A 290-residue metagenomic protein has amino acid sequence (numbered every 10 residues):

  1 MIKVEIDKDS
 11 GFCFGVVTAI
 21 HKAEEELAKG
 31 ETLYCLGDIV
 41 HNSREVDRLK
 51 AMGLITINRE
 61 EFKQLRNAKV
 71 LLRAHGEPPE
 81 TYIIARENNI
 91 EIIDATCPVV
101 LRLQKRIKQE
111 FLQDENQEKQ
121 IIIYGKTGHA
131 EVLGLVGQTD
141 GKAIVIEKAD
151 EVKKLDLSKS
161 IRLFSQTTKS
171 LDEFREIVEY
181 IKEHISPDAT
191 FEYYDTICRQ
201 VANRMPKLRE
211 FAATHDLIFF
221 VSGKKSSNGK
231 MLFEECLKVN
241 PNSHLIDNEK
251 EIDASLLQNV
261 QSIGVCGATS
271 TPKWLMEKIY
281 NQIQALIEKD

Functional and structural regions predicted by a protein language model:
M1-D290: The feature marks the mature, well-folded catalytic cores of soluble enzymes
